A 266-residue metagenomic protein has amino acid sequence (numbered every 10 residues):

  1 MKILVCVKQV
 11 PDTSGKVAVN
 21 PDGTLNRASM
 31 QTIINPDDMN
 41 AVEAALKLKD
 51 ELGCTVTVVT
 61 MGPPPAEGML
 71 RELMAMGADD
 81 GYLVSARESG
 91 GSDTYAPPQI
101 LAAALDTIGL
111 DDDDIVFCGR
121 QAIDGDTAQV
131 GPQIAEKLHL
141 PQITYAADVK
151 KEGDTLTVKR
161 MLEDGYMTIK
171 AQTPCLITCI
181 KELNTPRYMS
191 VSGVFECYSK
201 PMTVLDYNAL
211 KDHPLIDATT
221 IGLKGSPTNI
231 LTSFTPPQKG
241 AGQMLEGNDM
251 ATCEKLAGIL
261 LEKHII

Functional and structural regions predicted by a protein language model:
M1-I266: N-terminal glycine-rich FAD/FM-binding segment characteristic of electron-transfer flavoproteins
